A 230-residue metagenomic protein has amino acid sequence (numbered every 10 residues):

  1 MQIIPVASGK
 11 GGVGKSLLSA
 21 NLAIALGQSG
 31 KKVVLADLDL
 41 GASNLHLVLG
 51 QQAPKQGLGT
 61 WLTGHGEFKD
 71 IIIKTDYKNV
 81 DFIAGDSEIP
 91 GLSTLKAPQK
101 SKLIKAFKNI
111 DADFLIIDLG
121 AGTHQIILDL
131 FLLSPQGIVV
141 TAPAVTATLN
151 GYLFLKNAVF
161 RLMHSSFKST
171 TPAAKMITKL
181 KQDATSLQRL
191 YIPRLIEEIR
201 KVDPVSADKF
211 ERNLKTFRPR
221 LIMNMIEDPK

Functional and structural regions predicted by a protein language model:
Q2-D39: Walker A/P-loop phosphate-binding motif and the immediately C-terminal alpha-helix
S8, D37, A84-S87, L119 (+1 more regions): Flexible glycine-/small-residue-rich
G12-G14, P90-T94, D228-P229: A generic structural signal for short coil/turn motifs at secondary-structure boundaries
S19, K96-Q99, A144-A147, G151: Short, conserved glycine- and acidic-residue-centered signature motifs in active-site or ligand-binding loops
K32-V33, F114-L115, G137, P219: Hydrophobic anchor at the start of a short beta-strand that flanks the dinucleotide cofactor-binding loop
L38-D113, T171, K181-L190, R212-R218: P-loop/Walker-type NTP enzyme "switch/lid" segment
K108-I126: Glycine-rich phosphate-binding loop used to anchor ATP phosphates in small-molecule kinases, encompassing both
G120-K230: Conserved catalytic-core segment of NTP-binding enzymes
